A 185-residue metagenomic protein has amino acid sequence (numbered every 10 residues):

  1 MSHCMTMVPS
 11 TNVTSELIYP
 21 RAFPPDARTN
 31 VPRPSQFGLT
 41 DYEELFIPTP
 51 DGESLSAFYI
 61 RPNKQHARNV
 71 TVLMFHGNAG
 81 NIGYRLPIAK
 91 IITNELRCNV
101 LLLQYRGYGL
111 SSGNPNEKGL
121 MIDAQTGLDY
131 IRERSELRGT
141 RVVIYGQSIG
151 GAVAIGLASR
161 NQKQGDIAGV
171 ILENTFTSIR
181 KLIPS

Functional and structural regions predicted by a protein language model:
M1-F46: An N-terminal hydrophobic leader/cap segment in hydrolases
P48-Y130: Membrane-embedded segments
Q65-A67, I131-G139, Q164-G165: Glycine-rich phosphate-binding loop signature in dinucleotide/nucleotide-binding domains
V70-T71, V143, G169: Structural motif
L86, L128, G151, I155-S159: Short, hydrophobic alpha-helix immediately C-terminal to the catalytic nucleophile
L101, Y145, I171: Conserved Rossmann-like nucleotide-binding pocket used by diverse enzymes that bind dinucleotide cofactors
L137-S148: Alpha/beta-hydrolase fold nucleophile elbow
V153-S185: Hydrolase active-site cap/lid region
